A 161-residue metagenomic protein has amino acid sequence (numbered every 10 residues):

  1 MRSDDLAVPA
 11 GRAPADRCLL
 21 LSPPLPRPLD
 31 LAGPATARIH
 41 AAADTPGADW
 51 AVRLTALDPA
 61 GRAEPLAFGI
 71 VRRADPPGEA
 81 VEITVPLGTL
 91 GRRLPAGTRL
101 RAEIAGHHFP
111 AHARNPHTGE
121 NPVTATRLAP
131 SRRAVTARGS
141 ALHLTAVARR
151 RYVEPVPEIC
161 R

Functional and structural regions predicted by a protein language model:
M1-R161: Glycine/threonine-rich phosphate-binding loop and adjacent beta-strand/alpha-helix elements that clamp
